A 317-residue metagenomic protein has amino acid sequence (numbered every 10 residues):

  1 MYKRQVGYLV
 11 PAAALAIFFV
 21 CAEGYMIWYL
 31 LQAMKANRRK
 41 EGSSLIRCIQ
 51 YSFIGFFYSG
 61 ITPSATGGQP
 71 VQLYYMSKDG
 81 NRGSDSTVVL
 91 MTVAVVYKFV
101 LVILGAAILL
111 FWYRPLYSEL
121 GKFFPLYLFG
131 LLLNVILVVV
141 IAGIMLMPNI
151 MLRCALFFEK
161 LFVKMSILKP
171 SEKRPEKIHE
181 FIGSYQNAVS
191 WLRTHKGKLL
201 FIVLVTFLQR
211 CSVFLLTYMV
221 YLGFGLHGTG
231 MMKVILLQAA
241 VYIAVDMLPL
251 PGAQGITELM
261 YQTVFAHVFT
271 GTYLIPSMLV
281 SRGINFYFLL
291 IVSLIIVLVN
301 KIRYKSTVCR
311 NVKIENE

Functional and structural regions predicted by a protein language model:
M1-K3, M76, F181-R193: A short amphipathic helical element positioned immediately N-terminal to and/or at the very start of a transmembrane
K3, G55-P170, L250, Q254-E317: Transmembrane helix-loop-helix hairpins in multi-pass inner-membrane proteins
L9-A13, L45-Q50, L126-L132, L199-L204 (+2 more regions): Hydrophobic alpha-helical transmembrane segments
A12-F19, V93-A94, K198-Q209: Alpha-helical segments in transporter systems
G24-F53, V220-L237: Membrane-embedded helical hairpins/re-entrant loop segments and their flanking transmembrane helices within multi-pass
K98-V102, G183, V205-T217, L289: Core segments of transmembrane alpha-helices that mediate helix-helix packing or line hydrophobic substrate/ligand
K164-Y185: Short, membrane-interfacial amphipathic segments enriched in basic
V189-V241: Transmembrane helical segments that form the transport core of multi-pass membrane transport proteins
